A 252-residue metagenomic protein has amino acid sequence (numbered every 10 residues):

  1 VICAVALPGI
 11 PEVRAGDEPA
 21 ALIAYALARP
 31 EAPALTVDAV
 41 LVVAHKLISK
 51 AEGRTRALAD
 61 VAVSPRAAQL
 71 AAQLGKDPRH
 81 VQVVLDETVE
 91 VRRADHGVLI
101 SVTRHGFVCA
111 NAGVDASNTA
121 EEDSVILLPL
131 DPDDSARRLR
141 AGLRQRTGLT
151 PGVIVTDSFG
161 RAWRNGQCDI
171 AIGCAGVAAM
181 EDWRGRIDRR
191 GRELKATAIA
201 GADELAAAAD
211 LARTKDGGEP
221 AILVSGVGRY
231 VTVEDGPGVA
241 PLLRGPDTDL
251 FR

Functional and structural regions predicted by a protein language model:
V1-P65: N-terminal, positively charged regions that mediate nucleic acid binding
C3-I10, H45, T55-V61, R66-L127 (+2 more regions): A structural signal for small-residue-enriched, beta-sheet-centric alpha/beta enzyme cores and oligomeric scaffold folds
D17-A34, L130-L149: Phosphate-interacting basic helix/loop segments used at nucleotide- and nucleic-acid interfaces
